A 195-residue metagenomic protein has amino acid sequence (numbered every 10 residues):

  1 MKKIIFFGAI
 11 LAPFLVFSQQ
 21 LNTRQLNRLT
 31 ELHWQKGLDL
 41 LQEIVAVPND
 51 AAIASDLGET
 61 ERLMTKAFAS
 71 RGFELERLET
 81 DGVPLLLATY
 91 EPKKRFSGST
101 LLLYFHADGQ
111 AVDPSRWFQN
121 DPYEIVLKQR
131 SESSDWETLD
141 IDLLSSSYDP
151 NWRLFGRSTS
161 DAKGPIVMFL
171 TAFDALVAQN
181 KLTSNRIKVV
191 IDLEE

Functional and structural regions predicted by a protein language model:
M1-Q20: Bacterial Sec-dependent N-terminal signal peptides
K2, S160-A162: Residue-level micro-sites within transmembrane alpha helices that shape and flank functional polar/acidic positions
Q20-T159, I166, L176-R186: Acidic/His- and Gly-rich active-site-bordering loop/insert found across diverse amide/peptide-bond hydrolases
A107-G109, V190-E195: Acidic, glycine-rich active-site loops and adjacent beta-strand->loop/helix elements that engage anionic groups
F169: Carbohydrate-associated surface elements
